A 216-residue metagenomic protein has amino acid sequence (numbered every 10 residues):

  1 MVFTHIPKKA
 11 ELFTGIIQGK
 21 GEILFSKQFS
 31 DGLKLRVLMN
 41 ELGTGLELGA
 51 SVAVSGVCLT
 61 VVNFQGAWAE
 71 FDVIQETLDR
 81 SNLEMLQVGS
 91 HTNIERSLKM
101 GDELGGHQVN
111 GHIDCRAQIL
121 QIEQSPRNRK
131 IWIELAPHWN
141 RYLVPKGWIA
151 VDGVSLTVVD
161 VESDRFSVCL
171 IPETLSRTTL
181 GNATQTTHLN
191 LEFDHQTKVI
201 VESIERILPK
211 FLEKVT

Functional and structural regions predicted by a protein language model:
V2-T216: Conserved loop->alpha-helix
